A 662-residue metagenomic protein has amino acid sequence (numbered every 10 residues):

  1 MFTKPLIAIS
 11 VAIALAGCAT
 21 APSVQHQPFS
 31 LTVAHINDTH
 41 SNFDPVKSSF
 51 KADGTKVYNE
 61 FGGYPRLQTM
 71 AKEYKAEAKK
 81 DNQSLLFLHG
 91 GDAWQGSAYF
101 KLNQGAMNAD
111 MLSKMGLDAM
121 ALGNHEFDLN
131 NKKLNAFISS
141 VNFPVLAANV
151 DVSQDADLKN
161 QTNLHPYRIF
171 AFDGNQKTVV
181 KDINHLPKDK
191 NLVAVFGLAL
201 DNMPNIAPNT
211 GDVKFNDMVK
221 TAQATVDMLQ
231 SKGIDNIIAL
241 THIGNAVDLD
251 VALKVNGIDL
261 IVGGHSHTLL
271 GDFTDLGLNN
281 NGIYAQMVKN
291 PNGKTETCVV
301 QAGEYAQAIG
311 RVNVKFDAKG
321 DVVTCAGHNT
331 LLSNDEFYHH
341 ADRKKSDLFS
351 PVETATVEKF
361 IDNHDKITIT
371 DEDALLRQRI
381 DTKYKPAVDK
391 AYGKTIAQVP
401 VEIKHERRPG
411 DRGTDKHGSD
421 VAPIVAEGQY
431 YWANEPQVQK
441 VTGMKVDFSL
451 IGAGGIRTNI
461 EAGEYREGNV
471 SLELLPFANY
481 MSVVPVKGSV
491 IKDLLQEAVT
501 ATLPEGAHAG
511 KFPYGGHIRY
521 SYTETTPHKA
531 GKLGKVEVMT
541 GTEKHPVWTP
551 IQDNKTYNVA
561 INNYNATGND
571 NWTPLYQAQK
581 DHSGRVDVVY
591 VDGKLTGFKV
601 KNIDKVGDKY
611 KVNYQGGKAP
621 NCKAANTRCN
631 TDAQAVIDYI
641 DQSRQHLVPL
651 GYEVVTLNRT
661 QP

Functional and structural regions predicted by a protein language model:
M1-P22: Gram-negative bacterial Sec-dependent N-terminal signal peptides
T3-I7, F215, S419: Generic alpha-helix initiation/capping and coil-helix boundary signal
A14, D201-N202, N565: Active-site/binding-pocket entry motifs
A19-N334, I424-G428, S449, P485 (+2 more regions): Acidic, metal/ion-coordinating pockets
Q27-I36, S41-P45, F50-Q68, N292 (+2 more regions): Catalytic centers of hydrolytic enzymes
